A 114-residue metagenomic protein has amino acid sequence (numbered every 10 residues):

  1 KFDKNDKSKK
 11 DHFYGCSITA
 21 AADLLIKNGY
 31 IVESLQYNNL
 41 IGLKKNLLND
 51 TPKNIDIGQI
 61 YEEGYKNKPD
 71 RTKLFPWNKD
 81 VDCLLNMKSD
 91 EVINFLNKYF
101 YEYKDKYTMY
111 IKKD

Functional and structural regions predicted by a protein language model:
F2-D114: Rossmann-like AdoMet/SAM-dependent catalytic core
